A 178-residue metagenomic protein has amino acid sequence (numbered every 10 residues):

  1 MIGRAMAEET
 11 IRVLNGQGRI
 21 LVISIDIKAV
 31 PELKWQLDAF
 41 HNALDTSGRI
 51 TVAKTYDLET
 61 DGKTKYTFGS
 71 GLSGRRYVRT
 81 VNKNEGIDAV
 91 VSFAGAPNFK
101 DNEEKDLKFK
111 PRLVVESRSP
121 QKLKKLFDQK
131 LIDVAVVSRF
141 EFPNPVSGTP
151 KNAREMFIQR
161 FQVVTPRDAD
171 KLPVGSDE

Functional and structural regions predicted by a protein language model:
M1-E178: Extracytosolic ligand-binding ectodomains
